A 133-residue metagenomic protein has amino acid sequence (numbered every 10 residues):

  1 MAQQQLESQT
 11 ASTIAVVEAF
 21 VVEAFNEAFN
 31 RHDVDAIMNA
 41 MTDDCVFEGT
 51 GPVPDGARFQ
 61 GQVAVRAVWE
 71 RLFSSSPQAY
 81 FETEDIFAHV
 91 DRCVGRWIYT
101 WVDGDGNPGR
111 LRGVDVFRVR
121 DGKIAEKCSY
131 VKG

Functional and structural regions predicted by a protein language model:
M1-D44: Short, low-complexity N-terminal intrinsically disordered segments enriched in polar/charged residues
A2, R112-G133: Short beta-strand edge/turn micro-motifs at domain boundaries
F25, I37-M41, C45, G61 (+4 more regions): Hydrophobic pocket/interface hotspot
V34-D85, H89-V90: A solvent-exposed, acidic/Ser-Thr-rich amphipathic alpha-helical stretch
Y80-E82, R96, G109-D115: Short, surface-exposed coil-to-beta transition loops
V90-Y99: A short hydrophobic beta-strand element
W101-R110: Short, cysteine-centered beta-strand-loop-beta hairpins and adjacent loop/turn segments enriched in charged/polar
